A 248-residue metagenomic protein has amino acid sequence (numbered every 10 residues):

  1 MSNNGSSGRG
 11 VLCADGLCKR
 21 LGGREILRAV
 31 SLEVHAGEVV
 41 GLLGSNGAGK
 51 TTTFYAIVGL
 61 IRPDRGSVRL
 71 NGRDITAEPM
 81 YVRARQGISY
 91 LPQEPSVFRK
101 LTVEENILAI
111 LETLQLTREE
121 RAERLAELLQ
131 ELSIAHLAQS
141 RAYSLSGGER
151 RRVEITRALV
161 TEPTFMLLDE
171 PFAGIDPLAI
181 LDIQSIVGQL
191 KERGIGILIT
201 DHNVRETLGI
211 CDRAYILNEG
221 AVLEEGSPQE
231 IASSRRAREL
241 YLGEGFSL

Functional and structural regions predicted by a protein language model:
L43-S45: The feature captures the beta-strand-to-loop junction immediately N-terminal to the Walker
V58: Helix-to-loop junction immediately C-terminal to a conserved catalytic motif
R62, D74-E94, R118-A122, E192 (+1 more regions): ABC ATPase NBD coupling module
L108, E119-L137, Q184-G188, R236: Conserved ABC ATPase "signature" region
R141-L145, E149: Conserved ABC ATPase signature
E162: Conserved catalytic motifs of ABC-family nucleotide-binding domains
M166-E170: Catalytic Walker B motif of ABC-type/P-loop ATPase nucleotide-binding domains
